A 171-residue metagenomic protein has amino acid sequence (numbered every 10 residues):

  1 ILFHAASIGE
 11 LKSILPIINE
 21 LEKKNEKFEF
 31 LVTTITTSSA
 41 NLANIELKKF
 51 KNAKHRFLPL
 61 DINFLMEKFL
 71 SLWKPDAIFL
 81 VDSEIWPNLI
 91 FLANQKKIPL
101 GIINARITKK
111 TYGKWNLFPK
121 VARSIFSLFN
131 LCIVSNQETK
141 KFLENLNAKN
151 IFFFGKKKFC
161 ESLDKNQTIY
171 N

Functional and structural regions predicted by a protein language model:
I1-N166: Active-site and donor-binding regions of nucleotide-sugar-utilizing enzymes
Q167-N171: Short, intrinsically disordered, charge-balanced linker/junction segments flanking boundaries in proteins
